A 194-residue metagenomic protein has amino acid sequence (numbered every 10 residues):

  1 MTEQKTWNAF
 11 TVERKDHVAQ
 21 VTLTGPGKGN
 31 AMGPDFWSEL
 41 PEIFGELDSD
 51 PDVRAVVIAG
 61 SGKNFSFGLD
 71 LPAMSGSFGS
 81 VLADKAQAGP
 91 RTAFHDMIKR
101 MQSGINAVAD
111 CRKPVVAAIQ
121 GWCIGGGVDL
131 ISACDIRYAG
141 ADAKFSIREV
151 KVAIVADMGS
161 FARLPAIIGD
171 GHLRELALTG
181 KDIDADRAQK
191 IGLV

Functional and structural regions predicted by a protein language model:
M1-S61: Conserved CoA-thioester-binding segment of acyl-CoA-metabolizing enzymes
Q20-L23, S80-K85, K190-G192: A short small-residue
V21, I58, D70, L130-S132 (+1 more regions): Hydrophobic/aromatic residues within transmembrane alpha-helices of multi-pass small-molecule transporters
T24, L69, Q120: Histidine-centered beta-alpha loop that forms part of the nucleotide-sugar donor binding/catalytic region in diverse
G27, A31, A88-K99, N106 (+2 more regions): Residues at secondary-structure transition points
D35, E39, R100, A107: Charged catalytic carboxylate motif
G60-G104: Glycine- (often His-adjacent) and acidic-residue-rich active-site loop that binds/positions the CoA thioester
N106-V194: Crotonase-fold acyl-CoA enzyme core
